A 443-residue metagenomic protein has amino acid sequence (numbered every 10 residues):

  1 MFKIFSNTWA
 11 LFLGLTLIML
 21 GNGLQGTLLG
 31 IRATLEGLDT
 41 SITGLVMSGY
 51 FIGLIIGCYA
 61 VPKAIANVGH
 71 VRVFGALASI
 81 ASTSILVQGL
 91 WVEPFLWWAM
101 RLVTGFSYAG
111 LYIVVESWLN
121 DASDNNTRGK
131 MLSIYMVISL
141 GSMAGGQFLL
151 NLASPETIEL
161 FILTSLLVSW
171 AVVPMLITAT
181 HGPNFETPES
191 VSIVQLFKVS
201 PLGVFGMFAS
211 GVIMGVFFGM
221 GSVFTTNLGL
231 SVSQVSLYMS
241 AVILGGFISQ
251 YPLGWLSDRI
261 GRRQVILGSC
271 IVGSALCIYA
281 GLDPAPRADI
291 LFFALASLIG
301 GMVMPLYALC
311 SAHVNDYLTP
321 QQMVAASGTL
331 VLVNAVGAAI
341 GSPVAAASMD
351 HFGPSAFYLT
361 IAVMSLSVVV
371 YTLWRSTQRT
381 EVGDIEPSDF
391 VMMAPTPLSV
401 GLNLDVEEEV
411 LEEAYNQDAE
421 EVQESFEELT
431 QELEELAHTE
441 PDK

Functional and structural regions predicted by a protein language model:
M1-K3, P183-V191, R375-K443: Intrinsic disorder in cytosolic terminal tails and internal cytosolic loops of multi-pass membrane transporters
F2-F51, G203-G206, G215-F224, L228 (+1 more regions): Helix-loop boundary and gating motifs at the non-cytosolic
T40-S41, N125-Y135, V232-S233, L318-L330: Loop-to-transmembrane helix entry/capping segments in MFS-fold secondary transporters and related SLC/MFSD carriers
G69, L90-V92, G261, D283-P286: Helix-breaking motifs and short loop linkers at transmembrane-helix boundaries and internal kinks in secondary membrane
R72-L86, S165, Q264-Y279, A362: Structural signature of the two symmetry-related core transmembrane helices
L102-V137: Cytoplasmic helix-loop-helix junction between adjacent transmembrane helices in 12-TM secondary transporters
G110-S123, M304-T319: Intracellular juxtamembrane helix-capping segments at the cytosolic ends of symmetry-related transmembrane helices
L150-N151, S165-F185, V368-S376: C-terminal membrane-cytosol helix-exit motif in multi-pass small-molecule transporters
